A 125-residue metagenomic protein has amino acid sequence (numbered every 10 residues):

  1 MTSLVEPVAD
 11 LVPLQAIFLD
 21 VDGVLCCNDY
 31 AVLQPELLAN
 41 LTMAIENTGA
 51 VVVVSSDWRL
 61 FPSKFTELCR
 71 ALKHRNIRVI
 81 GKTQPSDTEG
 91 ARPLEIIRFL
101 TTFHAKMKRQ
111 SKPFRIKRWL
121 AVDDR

Functional and structural regions predicted by a protein language model:
T2-P13, M43, L100-R115: Short amphipathic alpha-helices and their capping/turn segments at secondary-structure boundaries
D10-G90: Alpha-helical substrate-recognition element adjacent to the catalytic core
T66, L72-R125: C-terminal cap/substrate-recognition subdomain and adjoining C-terminal extension of metal-dependent phosphatase-like
